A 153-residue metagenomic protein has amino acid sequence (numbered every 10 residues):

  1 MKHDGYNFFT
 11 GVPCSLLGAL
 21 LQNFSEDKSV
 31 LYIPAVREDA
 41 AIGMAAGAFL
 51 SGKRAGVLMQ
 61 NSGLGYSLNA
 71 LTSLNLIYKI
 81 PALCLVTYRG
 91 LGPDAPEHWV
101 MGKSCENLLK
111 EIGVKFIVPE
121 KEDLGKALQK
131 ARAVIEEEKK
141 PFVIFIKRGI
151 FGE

Functional and structural regions predicted by a protein language model:
M1-E153: Thiamine diphosphate
